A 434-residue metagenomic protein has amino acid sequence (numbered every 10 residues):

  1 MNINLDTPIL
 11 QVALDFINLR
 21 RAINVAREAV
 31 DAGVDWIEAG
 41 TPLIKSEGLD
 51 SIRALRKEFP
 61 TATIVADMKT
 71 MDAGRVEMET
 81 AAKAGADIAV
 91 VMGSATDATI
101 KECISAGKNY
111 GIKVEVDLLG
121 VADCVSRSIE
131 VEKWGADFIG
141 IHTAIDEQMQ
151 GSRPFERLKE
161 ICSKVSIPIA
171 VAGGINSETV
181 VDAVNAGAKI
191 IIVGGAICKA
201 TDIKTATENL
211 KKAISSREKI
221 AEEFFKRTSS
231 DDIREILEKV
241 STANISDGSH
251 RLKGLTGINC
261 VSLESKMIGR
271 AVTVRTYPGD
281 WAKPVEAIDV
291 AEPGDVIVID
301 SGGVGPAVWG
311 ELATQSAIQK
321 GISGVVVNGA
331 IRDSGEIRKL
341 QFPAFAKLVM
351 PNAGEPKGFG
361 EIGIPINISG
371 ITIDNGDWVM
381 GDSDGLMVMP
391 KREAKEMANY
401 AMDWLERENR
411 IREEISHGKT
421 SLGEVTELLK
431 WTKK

Functional and structural regions predicted by a protein language model:
M1-R75, V131-W134, K204, V240-N244 (+1 more regions): Conserved N-terminal beta1-alpha1 strand-loop-helix module at the mouth
N4-L5, A73-L158, K164: Conserved anion-binding
P8-L14, I37-A39, I64-M68, A89-V91 (+4 more regions): Hydrophobic faces of well-ordered beta-strands that scaffold small-molecule active sites in alpha/beta enzyme cores
D15-F16, R20, A66-R75, L118-D123 (+2 more regions): Glycine-rich beta-to-alpha transition loops that act as phosphate-gripper elements at the mouths of alpha/beta enzyme
V25, A73-A84, A122-W134, V171 (+2 more regions): Catalytic cores of alpha/beta
C103, G151, V184-A186, G195-E223 (+1 more regions): C-terminal helical cap(s) of enzyme catalytic domains, especially alpha/beta-barrels
D137-I192, A196-I197, N367-G370, D374-M402: Active-site/ligand-binding-proximal alpha/beta "capping" segment
E222-N375, V388-K434: Feature captures the catalytic cores and cofactor-binding loops of soluble hydro-lyases/lyases that act on carboxylate
